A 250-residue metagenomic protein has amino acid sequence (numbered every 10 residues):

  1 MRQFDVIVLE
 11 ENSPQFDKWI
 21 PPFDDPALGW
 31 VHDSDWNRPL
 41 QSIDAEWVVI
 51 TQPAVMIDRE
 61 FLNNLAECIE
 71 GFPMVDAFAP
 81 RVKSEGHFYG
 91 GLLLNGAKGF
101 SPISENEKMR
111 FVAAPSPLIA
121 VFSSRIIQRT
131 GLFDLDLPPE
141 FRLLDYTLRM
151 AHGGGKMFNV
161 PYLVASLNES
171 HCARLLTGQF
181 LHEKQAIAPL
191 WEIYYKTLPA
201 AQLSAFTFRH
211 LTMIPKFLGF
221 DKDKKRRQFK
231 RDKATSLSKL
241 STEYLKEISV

Functional and structural regions predicted by a protein language model:
M1-P21: N-proximal low-complexity "stem/linker" segments adjacent to membrane-targeting elements
N37, A45, R59-E70, L144: Short alpha-helix within the catalytic core of nucleotide-sugar-dependent glycosyltransferases
V48: Short aromatic/hydrophobic "clamp" motif used to bind/position activated sugar donors
Q52-M56: The conserved acidic donor/metal-binding loop of glycosyltransferases
E60-L92: Conserved donor NDP-sugar-binding/catalytic core segment of glycosyltransferases
L94-A113, P117: Short, flexible, basic/aromatic active-site loop/helix in glycosyltransferases
A114-G131, D136-V164: A short, conserved alpha-helix in the catalytic core of glycosyltransferases
G154-V250: Active-site-adjacent helix/loop segment of glycosyltransferases that harbors family-specific signature motifs
